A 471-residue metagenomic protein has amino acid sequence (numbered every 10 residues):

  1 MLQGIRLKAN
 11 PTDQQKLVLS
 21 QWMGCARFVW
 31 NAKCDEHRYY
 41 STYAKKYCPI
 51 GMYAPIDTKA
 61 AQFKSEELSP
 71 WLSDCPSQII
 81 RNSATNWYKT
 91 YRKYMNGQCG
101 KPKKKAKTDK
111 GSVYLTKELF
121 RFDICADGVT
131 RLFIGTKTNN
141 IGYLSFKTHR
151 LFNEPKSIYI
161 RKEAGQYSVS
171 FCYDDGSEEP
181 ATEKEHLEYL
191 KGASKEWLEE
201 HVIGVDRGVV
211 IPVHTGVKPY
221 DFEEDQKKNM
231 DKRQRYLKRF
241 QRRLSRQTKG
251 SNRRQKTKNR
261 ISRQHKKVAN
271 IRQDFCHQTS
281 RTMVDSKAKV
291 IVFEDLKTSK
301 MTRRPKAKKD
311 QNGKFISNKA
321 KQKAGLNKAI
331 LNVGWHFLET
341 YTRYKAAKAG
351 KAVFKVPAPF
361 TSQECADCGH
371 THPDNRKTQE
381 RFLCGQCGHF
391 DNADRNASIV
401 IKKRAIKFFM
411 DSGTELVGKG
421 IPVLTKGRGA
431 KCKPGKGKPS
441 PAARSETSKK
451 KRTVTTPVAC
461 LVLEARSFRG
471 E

Functional and structural regions predicted by a protein language model:
M1-R81, G470: Gly/serine-rich nucleotide phosphate-binding loop at the start of the catalytic core of nucleotide/ADP-ribose-handling
Q3-R6, L17, G165-E471: Positively charged, helix-rich recognition surfaces that bind polyanionic ligands
G4-K8, Y143-S145, S157, V202: Well-ordered beta-strand positions in beta-sheet-rich domains
K33, I79-Y94, R395-A405, F409: Stable alpha-helical structural segments in soluble proteins, enriched in small hydrophobic residues
C48-I56, A60, K101-R121, K258-Q264 (+2 more regions): Amphipathic alpha-helical surface "interface" segments used for docking/oligomerization or membrane association within
A54-Q166, K328, N332: Acidic carboxylate diad motif detector
